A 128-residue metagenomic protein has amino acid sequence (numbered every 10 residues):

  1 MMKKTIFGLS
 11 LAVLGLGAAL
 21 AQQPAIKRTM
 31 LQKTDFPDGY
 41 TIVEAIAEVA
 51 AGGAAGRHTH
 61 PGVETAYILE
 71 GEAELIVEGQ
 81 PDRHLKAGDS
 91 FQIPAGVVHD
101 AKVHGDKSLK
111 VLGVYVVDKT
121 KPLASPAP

Functional and structural regions predicted by a protein language model:
M1-L9: Bacterial N-terminal signal peptides that target proteins for export
G8-G17: Bacterial N-terminal signal peptides
Q22-T34, Y40-V43, K102-P128: Double-stranded beta-helix
F36, Y40, G52-Y67: A short beta-loop-beta micro-motif enriched in histidine and acidic residues
I42-E44, H60-V63, Q80, G96 (+1 more regions): Extracytoplasmic
V49-A50, G79-G96: Short acidic-glycine-tyrosine-enriched beta hairpin
R57, L75-I76, H99-G105: Short beta-strand His + acidic residue motifs that chelate non-heme Fe in jelly-roll/DSBH and cupin folds
P61-G79, D89: Glycine- and acidic-residue-biased ligand/ion/polar-headgroup-sensing regions
